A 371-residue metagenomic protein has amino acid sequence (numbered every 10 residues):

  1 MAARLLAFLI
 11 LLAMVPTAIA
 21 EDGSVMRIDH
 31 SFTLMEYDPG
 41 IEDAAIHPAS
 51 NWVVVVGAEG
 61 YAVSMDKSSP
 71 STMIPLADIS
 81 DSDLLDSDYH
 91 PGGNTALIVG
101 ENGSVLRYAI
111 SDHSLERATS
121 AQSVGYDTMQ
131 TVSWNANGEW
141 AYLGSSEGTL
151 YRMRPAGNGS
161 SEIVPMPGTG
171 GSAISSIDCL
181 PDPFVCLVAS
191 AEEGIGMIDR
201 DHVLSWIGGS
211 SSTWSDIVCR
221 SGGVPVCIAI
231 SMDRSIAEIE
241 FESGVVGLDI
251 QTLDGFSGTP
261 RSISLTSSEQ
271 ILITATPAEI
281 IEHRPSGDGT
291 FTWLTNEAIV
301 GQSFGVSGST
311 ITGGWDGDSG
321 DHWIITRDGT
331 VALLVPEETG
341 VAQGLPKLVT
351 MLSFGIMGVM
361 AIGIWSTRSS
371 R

Functional and structural regions predicted by a protein language model:
A2-F8: Sec-dependent signal peptide recognition, specifically the positively charged N-region followed immediately by
L9-L11, F32: Transmembrane helix-bundle segments that form internal channels/tunnels in multi-pass membrane proteins, characterized
A20-R371: Residue-level hotspots at or immediately adjacent to binding/recognition sites across diverse folds
